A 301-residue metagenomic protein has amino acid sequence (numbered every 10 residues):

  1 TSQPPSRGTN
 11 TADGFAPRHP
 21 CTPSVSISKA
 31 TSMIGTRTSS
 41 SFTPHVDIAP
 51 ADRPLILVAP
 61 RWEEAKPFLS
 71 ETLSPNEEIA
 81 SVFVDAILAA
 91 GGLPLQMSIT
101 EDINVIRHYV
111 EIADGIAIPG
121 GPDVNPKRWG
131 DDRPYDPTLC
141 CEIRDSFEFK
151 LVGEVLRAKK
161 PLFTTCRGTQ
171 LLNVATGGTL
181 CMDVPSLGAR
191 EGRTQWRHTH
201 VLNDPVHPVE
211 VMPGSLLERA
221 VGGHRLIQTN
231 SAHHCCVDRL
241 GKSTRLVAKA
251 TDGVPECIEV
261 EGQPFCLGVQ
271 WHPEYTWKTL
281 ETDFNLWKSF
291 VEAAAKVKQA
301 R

Functional and structural regions predicted by a protein language model:
P4, G8-D13, C21-P23, I27-F163 (+7 more regions): N-terminal beta1-alpha1 cap of cysteine-dependent amidohydrolase-like domains
T164, T169: Glycine-rich beta-to-alpha active-site loop
L267-Q270: Active-site-proximal beta-strand elements of phosphoester/diester hydrolases
